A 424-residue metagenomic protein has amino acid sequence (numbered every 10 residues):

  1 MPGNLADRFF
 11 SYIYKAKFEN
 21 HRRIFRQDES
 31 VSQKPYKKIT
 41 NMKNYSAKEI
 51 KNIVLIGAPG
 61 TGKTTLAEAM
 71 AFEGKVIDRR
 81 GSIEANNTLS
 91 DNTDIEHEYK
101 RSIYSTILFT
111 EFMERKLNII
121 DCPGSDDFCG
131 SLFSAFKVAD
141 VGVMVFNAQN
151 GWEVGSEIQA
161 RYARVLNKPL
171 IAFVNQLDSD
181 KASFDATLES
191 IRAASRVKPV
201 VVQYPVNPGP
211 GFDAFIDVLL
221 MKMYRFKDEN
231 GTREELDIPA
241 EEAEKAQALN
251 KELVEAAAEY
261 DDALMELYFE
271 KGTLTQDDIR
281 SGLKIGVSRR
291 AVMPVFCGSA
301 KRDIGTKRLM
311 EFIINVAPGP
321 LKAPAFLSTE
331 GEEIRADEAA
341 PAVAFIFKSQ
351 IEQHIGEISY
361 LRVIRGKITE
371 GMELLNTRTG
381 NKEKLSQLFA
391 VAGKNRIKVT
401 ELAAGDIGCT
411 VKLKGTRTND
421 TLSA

Functional and structural regions predicted by a protein language model:
L5, F10-S11, H21-R22: Short hydrophobic targeting helices and cationic amphipathic motifs that mediate membrane/organellar targeting
Q27, V31-A424: Structural and coupling elements of P-loop NTPases
